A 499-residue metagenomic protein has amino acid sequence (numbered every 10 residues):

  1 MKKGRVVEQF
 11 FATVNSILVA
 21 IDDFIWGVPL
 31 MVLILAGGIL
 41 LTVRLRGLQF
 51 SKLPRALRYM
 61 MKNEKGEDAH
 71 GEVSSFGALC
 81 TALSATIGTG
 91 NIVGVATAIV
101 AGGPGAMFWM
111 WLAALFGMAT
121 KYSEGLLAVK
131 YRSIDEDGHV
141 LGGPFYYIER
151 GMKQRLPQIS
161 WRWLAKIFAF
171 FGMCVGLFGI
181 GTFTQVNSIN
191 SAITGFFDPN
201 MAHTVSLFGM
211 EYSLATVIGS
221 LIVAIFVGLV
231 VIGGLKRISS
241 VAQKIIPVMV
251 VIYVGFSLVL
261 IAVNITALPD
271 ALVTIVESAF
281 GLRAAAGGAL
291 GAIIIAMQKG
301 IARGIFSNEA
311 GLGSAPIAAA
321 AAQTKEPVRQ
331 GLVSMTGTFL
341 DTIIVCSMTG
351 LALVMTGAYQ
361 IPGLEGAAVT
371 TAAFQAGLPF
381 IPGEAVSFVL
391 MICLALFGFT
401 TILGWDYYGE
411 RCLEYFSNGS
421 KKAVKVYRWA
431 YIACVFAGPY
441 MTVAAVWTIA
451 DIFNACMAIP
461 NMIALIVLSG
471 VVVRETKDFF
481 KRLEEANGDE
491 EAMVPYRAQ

Functional and structural regions predicted by a protein language model:
K3-T89, I99-A106, G117, F436 (+1 more regions): N-terminal alpha-helical transmembrane segments of multi-pass membrane transport and channel/translocase proteins
V19-R55, V100-H139, L164, D341-M348 (+2 more regions): Extracellular loop-to-transmembrane helix junctions
L33-L40, R44-L57, F183-I193, L214-N264 (+3 more regions): Membrane-interface loop-to-helix entry segments
G37-T42, A113-G138, E149-N187, S191-V230 (+1 more regions): Helix-loop-helix module between adjacent transmembrane segments
R44-Q49, G90-V95, G176-N190, N200-T204 (+5 more regions): Transmembrane helix-loop junctions in multi-pass membrane proteins
G47-S74, T97, G102-M107, A119-S160 (+4 more regions): Flexible loop linkers connecting adjacent transmembrane helices in multi-pass alpha-helical membrane transporters
E67-A101, L127-K130, E136-M152, I167-F170 (+2 more regions): Alpha-helical membrane segments and immediately flanking helix-loop junctions that form or couple to the substrate/ion
E124-R132, S257-T274, A285-G288, A321-T324 (+2 more regions): Extracellular/periplasmic helix-exit of transmembrane alpha-helices
